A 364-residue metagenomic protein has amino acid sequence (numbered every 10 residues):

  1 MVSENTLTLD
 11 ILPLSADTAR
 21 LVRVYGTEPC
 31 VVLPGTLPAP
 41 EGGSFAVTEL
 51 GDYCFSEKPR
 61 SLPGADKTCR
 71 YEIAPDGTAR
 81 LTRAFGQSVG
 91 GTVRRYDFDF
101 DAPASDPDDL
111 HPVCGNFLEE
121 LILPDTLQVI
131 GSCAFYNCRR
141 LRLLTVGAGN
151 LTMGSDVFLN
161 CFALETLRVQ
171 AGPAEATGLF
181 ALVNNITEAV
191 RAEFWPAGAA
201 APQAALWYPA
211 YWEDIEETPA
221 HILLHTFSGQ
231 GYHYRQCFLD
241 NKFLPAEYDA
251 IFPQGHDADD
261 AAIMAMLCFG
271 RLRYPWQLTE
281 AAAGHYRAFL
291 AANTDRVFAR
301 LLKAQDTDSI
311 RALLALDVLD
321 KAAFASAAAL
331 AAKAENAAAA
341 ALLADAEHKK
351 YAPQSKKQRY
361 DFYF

Functional and structural regions predicted by a protein language model:
V2-A19, Y25-T48, R60-V129, R139-T152 (+5 more regions): Structural signature of tandem-repeat unit edges
Y53: Catalytic toxin/effector domains delivered as secreted proteins or via bacterial secretion systems
V183-A189, A199-P202, Y211, A340 (+1 more regions): Long, helix-rich interaction regions
F269-Y286, D308-L313: Repeat-mediated protein-protein interaction surfaces in helical alpha-solenoids
T279-N293, V318-A325, A338, H348-Y363: Ankyrin repeat arrays, specifically the small/polar loop and inter-repeat linker segments at the C-terminal end of each
R300-D306, L330-N336: Ankyrin repeat A-helix N-terminal signature
D306-L314, N336-D345, A352: Ankyrin repeat structural motif
